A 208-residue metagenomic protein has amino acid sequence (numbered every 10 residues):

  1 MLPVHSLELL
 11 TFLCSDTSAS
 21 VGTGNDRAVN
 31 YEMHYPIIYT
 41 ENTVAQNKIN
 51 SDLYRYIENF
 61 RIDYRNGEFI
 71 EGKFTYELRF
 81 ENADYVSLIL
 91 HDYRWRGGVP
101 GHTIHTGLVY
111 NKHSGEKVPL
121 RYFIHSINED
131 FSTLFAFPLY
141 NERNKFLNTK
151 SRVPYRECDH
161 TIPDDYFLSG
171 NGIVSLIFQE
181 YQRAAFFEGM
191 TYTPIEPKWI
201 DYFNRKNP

Functional and structural regions predicted by a protein language model:
M1-P208: Compositionally biased intrinsically disordered regions enriched in Thr/Gly
